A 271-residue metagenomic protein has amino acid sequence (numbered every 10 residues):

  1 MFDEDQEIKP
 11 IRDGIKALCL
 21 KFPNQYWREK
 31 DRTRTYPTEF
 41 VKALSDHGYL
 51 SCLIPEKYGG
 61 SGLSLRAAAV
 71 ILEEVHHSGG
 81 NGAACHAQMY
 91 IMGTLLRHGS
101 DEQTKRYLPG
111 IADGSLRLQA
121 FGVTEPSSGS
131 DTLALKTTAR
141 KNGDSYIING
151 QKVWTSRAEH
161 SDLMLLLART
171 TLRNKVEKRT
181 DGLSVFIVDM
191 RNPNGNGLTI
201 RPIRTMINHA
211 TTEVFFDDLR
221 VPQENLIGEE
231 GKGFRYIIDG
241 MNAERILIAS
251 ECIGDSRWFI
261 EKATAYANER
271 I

Functional and structural regions predicted by a protein language model:
M1-H86, R106, G110: Amphipathic, small/basic residue-rich leader segments at the start of a protein or domain
F2-Q6, I11, G197-I271: Glycine-rich beta->alpha junctions and the first turn(s) of the following alpha-helix
G48, I71-H76, L167-T170, V188-P193 (+1 more regions): Short Ser/Thr-interspersed hydrophobic loop/turn segments at strand-loop and sheet-helix junctions that line or gate
A83-E102, G129: N-terminal glycine-rich flavin-associated loop
G114-V123, L167: A short, Trp-centered hydrophobic/proline-enriched beta-strand micro-motif
S128-S130, V153-A158, M206, A243-L247: Glycine-rich phosphate/pyrophosphate-binding beta-alpha loops
T137-R140: A structural signal for short hydrophobic beta-strand segments in well-ordered beta-sheet cores
S145, N149-G197: A short core secondary-structure module
